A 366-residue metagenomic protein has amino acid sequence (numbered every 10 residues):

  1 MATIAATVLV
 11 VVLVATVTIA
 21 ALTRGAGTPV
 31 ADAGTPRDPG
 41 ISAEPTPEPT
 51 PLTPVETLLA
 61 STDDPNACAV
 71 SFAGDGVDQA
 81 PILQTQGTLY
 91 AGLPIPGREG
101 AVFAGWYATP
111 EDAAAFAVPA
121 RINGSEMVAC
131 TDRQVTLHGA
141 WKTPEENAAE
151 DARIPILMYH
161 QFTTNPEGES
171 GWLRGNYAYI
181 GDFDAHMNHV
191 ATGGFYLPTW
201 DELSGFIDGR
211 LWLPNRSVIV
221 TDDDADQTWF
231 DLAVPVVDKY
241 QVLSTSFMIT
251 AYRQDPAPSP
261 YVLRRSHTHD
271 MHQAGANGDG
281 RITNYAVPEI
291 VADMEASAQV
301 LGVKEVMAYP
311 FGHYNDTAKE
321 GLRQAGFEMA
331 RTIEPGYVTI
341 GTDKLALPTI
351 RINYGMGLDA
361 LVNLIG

Functional and structural regions predicted by a protein language model:
M1-V10: N-terminal export and membrane-targeting signals
V14-T46: C-terminal region of N-terminal signal peptides and the immediate post-cleavage residues of exported proteins
G34, G40, P45-T143: Secondary-structure capping and domain/repeat boundary segments
R98-A101, E111, N188-Y196, D208 (+5 more regions): Sec-exported extracytoplasmic/periplasmic mature domains
Y107, E111-R216, T349, M356-V362 (+1 more regions): N-terminal pre-catalytic segment of deacetylase/amide-hydrolase enzymes
A152-A178, D182, W212-V218, D226-A318 (+2 more regions): Metal-dependent polysaccharide deacetylase catalytic core of the NodB/CE4 family, i.e., the active-site-bearing domain
R331-N363: A cross-kingdom marker for long, charged
